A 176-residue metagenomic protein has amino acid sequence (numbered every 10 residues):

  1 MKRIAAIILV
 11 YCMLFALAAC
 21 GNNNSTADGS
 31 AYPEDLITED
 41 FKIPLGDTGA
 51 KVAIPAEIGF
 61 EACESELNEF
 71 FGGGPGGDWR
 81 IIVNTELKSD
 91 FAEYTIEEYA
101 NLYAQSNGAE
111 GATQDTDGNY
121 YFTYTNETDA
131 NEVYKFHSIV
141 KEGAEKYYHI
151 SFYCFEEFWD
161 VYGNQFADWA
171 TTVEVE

Functional and structural regions predicted by a protein language model:
M1-L9: Positively charged n-region of N-terminal signal peptides that target proteins for export
A16-A19: C-terminal motif of bacterial Sec signal peptides marking the signal peptidase cleavage site
G21-N23: Bacterial signal peptide processing site
L36-K42, E66-E69, D115-T123: Short, hydrophobic/aromatic-rich segments at coil-to-beta transitions
D47-Y94: Secretory pathway targeting signatures of secreted, lumenal, and periplasmic proteins
E57-S65, A104-D117, T172-V175: Short secondary-structure junctions
I58, I150-E176: Surface-exposed amphipathic alpha-helical segments
A100-A144: Signature of long, low-cysteine stretches enriched in small and polar/charged residues
